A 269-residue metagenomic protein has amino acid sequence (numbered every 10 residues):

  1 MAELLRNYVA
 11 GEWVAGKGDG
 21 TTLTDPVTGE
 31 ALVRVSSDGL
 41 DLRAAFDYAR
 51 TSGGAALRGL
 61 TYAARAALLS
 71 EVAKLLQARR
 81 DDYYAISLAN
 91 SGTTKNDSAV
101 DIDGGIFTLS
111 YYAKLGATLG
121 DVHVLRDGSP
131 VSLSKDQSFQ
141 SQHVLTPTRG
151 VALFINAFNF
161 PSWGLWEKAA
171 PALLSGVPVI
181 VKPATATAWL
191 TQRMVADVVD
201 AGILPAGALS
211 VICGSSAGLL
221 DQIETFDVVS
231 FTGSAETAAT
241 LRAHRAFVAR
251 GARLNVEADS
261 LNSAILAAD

Functional and structural regions predicted by a protein language model:
M1-Q137: N-terminal Rossmann-like NAD(P)+-binding subdomain of aldehyde/semialdehyde dehydrogenases
D121-D269: Rossmann-like NAD(P) dinucleotide-binding subdomain of oxidoreductase/dehydrogenase enzymes
